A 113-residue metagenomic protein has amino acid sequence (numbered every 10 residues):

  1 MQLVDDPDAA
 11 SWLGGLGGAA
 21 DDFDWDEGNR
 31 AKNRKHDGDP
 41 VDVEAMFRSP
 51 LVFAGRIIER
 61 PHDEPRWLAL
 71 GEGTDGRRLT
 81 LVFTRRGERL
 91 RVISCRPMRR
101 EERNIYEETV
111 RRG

Functional and structural regions predicted by a protein language model:
M1-G113: Ribonuclease/tRNase effector modules and their secretory precursors
